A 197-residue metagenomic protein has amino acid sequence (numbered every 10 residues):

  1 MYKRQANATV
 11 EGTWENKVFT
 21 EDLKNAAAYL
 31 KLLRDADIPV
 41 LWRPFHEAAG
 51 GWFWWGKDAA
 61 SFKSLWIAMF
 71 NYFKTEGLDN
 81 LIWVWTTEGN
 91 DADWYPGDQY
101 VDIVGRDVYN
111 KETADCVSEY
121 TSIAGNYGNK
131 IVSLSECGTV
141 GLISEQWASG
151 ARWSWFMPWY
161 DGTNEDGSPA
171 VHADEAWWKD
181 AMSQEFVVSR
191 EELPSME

Functional and structural regions predicted by a protein language model:
M1-Q5: Conserved small/polar residues in nucleotide/adenosyl-binding loops
N7-T20, G56-A59, V104-K111, V187: The substrate-binding groove and active-site-proximal loops of carbohydrate-active enzymes, especially glycoside
A8-V40, L65-E76: An active-site-proximal structural segment forming one wall of the substrate-binding cleft that immediately precedes
N25-Y29, T86-Y95, A114-S122, G138-W147: Alpha-helical scaffolding within the catalytic cores of extracellular/periplasmic polymer-degrading hydrolases
D35-L41, E76-I82, Q99-D102, Y127-V132 (+1 more regions): Loop/turn elements at helix/coil->beta-strand transitions in domains of secreted/extracellular proteins
R43-F45, W66-A92, N129-V140: Aromatic-lined carbohydrate-recognition surfaces of secreted/lumenal glycan-active proteins
D91-T113, M157-W159: Aromatic- and acid-rich polysaccharide-binding/catalytic face of secreted or lumenal carbohydrate-active enzymes
K130-E197: Substrate-binding cleft of secreted/luminal carbohydrate-active enzymes
